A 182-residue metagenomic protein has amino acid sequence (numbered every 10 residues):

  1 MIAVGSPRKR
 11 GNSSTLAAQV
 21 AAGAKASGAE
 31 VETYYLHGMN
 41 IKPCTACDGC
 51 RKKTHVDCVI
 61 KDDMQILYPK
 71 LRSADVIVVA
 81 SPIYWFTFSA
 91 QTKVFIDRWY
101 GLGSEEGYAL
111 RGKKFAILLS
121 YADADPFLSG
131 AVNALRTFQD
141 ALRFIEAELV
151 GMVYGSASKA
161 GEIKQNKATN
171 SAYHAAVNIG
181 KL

Functional and structural regions predicted by a protein language model:
M1-E105, V153-Y154, K159-L182: N-terminal beta1-alpha1-beta2 submodule of the flavodoxin-like/Rossmannoid cofactor-binding fold
A90-Q91, S104-G151: Short, glycine-/small-residue-rich phosphate/pyrophosphate-handling segment
